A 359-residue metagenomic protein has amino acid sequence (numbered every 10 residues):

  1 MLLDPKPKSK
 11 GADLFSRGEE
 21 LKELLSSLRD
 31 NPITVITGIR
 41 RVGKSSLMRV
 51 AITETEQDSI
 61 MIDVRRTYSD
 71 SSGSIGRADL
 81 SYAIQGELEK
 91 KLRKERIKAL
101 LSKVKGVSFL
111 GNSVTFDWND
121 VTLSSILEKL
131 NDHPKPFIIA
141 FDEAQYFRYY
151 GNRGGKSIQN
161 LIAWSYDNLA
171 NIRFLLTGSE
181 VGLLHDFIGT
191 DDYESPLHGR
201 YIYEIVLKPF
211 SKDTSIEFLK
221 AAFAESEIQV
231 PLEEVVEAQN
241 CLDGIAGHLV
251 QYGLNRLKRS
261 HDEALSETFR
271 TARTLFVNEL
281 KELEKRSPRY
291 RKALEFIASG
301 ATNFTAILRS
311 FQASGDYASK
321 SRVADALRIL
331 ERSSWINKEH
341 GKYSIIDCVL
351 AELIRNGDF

Functional and structural regions predicted by a protein language model:
M1-I39, R332, N337, I346-L350 (+1 more regions): A short, basic N-terminal segment
P32-V42, S46-I138, F147, S321: P-loop NTPase nucleotide-binding core
E54, L161, N255, I329: Alpha-helical DNA-recognition elements
V114-G182, G189-D192: Conserved Walker B catalytic segment
F187-N240: Helix-loop-helix "sensor" segment of P-loop NTPases
K220-N278, P288-R289: Amphipathic alpha-helical "lid/sensor" segments that cap RecA-like P-loop NTPase cores
Y290-F359: C-terminal leucine-rich, beta-strand-based interaction scaffolds used for sensing/assembly
